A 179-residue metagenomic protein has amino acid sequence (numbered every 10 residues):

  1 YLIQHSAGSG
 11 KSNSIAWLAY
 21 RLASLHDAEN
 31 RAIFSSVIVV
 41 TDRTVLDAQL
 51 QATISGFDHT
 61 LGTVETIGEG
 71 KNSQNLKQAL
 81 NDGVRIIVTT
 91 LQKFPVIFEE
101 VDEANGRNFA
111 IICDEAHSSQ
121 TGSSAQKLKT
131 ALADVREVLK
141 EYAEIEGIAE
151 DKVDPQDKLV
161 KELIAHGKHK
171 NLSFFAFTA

Functional and structural regions predicted by a protein language model:
Y1-A179: RecA-like P-loop NTPase motor core of helicase/translocase proteins
